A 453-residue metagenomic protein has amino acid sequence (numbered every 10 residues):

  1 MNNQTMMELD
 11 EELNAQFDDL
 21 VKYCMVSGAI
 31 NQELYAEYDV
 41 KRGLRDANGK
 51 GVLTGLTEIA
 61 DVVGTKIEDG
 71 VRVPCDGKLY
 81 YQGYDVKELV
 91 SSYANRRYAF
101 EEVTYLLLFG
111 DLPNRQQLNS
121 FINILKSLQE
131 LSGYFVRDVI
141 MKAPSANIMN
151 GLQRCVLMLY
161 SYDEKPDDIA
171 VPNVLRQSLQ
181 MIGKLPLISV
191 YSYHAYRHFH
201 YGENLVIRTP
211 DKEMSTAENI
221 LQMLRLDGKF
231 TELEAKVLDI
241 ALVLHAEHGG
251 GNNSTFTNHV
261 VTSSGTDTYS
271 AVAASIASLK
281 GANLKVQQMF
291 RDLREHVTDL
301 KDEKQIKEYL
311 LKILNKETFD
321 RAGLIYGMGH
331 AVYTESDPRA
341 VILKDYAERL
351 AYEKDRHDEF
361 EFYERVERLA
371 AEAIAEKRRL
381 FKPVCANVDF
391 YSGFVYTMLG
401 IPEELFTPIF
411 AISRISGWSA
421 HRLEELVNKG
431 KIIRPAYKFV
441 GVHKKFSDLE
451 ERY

Functional and structural regions predicted by a protein language model:
N2-Y453: Non-transmembrane, aqueous-exposed alpha-helical and coiled segments at domain scale
